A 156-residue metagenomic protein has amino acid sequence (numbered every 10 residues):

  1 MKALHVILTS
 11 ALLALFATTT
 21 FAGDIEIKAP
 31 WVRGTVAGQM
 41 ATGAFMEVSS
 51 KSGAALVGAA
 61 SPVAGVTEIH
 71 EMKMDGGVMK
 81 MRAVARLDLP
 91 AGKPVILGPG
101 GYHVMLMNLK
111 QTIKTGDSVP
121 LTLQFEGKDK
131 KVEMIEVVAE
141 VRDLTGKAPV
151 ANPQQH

Functional and structural regions predicted by a protein language model:
M1, F21-D24: Absolute protein N-terminus
M1-A11: Bacterial N-terminal signal peptides that target proteins for export
L12, A17-T19: N-terminal signal peptide c-region/cleavage motif recognized by signal peptidases
G23-H156: Compact, glycine-rich, soluble single-domain proteins
